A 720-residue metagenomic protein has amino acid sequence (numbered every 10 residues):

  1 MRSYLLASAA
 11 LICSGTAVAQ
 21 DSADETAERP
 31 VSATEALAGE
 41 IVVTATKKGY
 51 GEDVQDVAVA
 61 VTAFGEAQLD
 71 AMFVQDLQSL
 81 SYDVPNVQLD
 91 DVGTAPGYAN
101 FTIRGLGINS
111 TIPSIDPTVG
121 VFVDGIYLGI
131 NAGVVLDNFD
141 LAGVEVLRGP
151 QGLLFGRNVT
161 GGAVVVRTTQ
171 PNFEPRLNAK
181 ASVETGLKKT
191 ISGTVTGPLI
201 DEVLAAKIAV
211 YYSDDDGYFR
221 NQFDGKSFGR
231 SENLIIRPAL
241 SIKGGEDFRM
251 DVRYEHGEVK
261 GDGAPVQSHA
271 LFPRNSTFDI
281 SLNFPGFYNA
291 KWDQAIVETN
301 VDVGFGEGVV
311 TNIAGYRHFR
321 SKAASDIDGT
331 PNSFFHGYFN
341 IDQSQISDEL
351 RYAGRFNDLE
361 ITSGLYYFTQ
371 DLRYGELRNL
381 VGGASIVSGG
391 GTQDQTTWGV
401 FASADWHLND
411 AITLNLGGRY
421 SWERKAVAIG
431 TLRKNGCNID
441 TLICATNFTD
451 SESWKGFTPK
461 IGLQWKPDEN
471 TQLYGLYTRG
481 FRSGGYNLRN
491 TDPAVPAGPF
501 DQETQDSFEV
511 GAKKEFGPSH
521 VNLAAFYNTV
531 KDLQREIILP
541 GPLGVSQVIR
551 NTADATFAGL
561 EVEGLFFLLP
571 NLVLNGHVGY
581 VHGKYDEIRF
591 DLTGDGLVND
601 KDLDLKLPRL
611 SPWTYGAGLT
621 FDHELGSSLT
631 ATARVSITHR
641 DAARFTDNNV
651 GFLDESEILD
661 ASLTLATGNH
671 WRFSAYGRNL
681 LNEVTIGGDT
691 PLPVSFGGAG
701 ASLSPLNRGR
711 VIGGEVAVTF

Functional and structural regions predicted by a protein language model:
M1-M72, Q78-V84, T196, E246-D247 (+2 more regions): N-terminal Sec signal peptide and the immediately downstream disordered periplasmic leader that contains the TonB box
A23, E360, H407, T413-L414 (+3 more regions): Gram-negative outer-membrane beta-barrel transporters
A36-E174, V510: Acidic, small-polar-rich N-terminal luminal/periplasmic segments of exported/outer-membrane proteins
D116-T118, I130, F139-A142, R148 (+8 more regions): Outer-membrane beta-barrel translocator/receptor signature
G225, R230-I361, F368-T369, H520-N522: Outer-membrane beta-barrel domain signature, strongest for Gram-negative TonB-dependent receptors and also present
S241-G245, Y352, D358, Y366-F368 (+2 more regions): Structural signature of Gram-negative outer-membrane beta-barrels, strongest in the C-terminal barrel of TonB-dependent
I296-D302, V309-D328, K466, Q472-R482 (+4 more regions): Membrane-embedded beta-barrel scaffold of Gram-negative outer-membrane proteins
N571, T638-T646, L665-F720: C-terminal beta-signal and adjacent terminal beta-strands/loops of Gram-negative outer-membrane beta-barrel proteins
